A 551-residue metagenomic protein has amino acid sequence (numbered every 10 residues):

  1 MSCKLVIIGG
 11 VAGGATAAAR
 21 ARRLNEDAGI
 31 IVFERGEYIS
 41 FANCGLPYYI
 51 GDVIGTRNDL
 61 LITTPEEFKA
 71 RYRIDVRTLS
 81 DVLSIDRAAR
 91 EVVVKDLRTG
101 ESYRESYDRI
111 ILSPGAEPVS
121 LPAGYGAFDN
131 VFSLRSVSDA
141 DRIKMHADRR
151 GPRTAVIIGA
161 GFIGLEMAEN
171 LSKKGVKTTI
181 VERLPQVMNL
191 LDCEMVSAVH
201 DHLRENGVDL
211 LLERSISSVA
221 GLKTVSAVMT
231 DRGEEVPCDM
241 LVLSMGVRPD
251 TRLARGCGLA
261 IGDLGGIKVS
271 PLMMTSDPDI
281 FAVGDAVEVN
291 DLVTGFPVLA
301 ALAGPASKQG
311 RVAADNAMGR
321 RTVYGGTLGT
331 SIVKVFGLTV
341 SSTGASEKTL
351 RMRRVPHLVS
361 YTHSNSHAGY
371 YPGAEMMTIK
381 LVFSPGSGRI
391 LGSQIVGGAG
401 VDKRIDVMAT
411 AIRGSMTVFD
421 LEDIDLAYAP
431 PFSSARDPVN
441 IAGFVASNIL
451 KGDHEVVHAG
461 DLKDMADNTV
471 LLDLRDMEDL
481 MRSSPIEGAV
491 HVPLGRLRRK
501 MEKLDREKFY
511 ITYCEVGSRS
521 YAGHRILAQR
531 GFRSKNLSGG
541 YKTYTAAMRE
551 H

Functional and structural regions predicted by a protein language model:
S2-C3, A286-G398, P430, S434 (+2 more regions): Mid-to-C-terminal Rossmann-like scaffold of FAD/NAD(P)H-dependent oxidoreductases
S2-L79, A168-L191, T330, K403-I412 (+1 more regions): Beta1-alpha1 glycine-rich phosphate/pyrophosphate-binding loop at the start of Rossmann-like nucleotide-binding domains
I7-I8, E105-G115, I158, V236-G246 (+2 more regions): Short hydrophobic core segments
D27, R71, R77-R98, E105 (+1 more regions): A Rossmann-like FAD-binding core segment of flavoenzymes
L61, T154-A155, F162-S218, A300-A306 (+1 more regions): Rossmann-like dinucleotide-binding cores of NAD(P)H-dependent redox enzymes
L112-K174, D209-L210, V269-P271, V490-L494 (+2 more regions): Glycine-rich dinucleotide-binding loop and its adjacent helix/turn
A127-G151, K223, A227-M229, E234-D315 (+3 more regions): FAD-site-proximal beta/loop scaffold in flavoenzymes
F419-P430, S434-G460, M465-V470, M477-I511 (+1 more regions): Rhodanese-like catalytic fold shared by cysteine-dependent sulfurtransferases and DSP/PTP-type phosphatases
